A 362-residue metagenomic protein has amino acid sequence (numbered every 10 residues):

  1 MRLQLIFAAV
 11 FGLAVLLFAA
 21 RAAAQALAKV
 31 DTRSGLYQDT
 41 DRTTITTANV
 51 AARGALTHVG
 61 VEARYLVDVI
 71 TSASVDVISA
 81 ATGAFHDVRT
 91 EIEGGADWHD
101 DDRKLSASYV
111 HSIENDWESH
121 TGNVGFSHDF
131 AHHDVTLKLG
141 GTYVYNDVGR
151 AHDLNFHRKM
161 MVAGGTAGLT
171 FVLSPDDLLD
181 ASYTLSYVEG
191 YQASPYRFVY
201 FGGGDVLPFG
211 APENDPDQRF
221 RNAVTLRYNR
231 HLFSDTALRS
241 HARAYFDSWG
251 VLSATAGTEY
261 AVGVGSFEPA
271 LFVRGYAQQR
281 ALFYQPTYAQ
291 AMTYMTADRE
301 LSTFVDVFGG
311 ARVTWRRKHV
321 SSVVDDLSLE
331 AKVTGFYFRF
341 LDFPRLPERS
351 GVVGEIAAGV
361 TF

Functional and structural regions predicted by a protein language model:
R21-L27, H58, D102, A131-V135 (+4 more regions): Short loop/turn motifs that connect adjacent beta-strands in outer-membrane beta-barrel proteins
A24-E62, F336, E348: Short glycine/proline- and aromatic-enriched beta-strand/turn motifs that initiate or cap beta-hairpins
A28, T46-V50, T90-G94, H120-V124 (+9 more regions): Hydrophobic, lipid-facing positions within transmembrane beta-strands of outer-membrane proteins
A28-T32, V61-A63, L105-A107, V135-L139 (+7 more regions): Transmembrane beta-strands of outer-membrane beta-barrel proteins
S34-Q38, L56, V67-T71, D100-D102 (+11 more regions): Transmembrane beta-strands of outer-membrane beta-barrel pores
G35-Q38, I78-G83, S108-S112, N123-G125 (+6 more regions): Extracellular loop and loop/strand-boundary signature of outer-membrane beta-barrel proteins
A51-A55, G95-H99, S108-V110, S127-D129 (+8 more regions): Transmembrane beta-barrel domains of outer membrane proteins
S74, I78-T82, S186, Q192-R227 (+2 more regions): Outer membrane beta-barrel transmembrane domains
